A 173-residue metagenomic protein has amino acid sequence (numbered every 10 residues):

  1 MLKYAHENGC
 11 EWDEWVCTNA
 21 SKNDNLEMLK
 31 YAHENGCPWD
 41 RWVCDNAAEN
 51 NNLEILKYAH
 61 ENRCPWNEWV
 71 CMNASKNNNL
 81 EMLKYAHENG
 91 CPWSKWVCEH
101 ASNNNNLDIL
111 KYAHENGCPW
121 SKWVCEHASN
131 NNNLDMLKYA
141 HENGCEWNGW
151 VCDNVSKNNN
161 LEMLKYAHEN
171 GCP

Functional and structural regions predicted by a protein language model:
M1-P173: Ankyrin repeat (ANK) tandem alpha-helical domains that serve as protein-protein interaction scaffolds, prominent
